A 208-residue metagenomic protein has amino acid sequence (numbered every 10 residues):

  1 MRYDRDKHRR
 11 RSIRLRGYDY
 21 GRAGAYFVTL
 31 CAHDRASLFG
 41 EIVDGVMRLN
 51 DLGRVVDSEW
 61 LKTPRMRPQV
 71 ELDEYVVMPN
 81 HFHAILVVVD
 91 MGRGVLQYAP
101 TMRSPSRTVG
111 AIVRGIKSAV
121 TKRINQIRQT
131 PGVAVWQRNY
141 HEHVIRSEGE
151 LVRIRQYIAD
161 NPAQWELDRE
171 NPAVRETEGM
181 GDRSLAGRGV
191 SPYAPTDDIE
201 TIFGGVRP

Functional and structural regions predicted by a protein language model:
M1-P208: Short catalytic/metal-binding and nucleic-acid-binding patches
